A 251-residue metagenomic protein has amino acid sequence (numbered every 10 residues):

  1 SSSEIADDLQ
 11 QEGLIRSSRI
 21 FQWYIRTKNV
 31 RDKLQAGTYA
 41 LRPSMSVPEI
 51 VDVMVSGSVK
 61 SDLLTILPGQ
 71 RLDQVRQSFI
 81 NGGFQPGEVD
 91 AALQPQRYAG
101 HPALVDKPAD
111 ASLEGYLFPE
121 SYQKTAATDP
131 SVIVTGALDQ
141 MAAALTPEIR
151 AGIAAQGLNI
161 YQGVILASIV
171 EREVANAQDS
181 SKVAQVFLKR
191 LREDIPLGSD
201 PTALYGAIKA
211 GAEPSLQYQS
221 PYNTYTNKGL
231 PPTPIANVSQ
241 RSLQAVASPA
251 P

Functional and structural regions predicted by a protein language model:
S1-A144: Signal peptide-directed extracytoplasmic domains
S78-N81, Q85-G87, Y98-P251: Bacterial extracytoplasmic/cell-wall-associated proteins, especially those involved in peptidoglycan
